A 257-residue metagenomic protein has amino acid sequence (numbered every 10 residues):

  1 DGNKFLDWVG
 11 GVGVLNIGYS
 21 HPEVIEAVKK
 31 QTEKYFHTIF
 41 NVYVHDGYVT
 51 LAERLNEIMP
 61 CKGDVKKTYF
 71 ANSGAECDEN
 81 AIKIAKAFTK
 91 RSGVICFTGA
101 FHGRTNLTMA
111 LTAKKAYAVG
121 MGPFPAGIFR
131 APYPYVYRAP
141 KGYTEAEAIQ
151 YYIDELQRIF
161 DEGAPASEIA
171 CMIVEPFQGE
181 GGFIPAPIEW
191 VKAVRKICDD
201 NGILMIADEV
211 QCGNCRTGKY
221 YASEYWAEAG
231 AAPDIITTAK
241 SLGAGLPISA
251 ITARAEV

Functional and structural regions predicted by a protein language model:
D1-V257: Conserved N-terminal phosphate-binding loop of PLP-dependent enzymes in the Aspartate aminotransferase
